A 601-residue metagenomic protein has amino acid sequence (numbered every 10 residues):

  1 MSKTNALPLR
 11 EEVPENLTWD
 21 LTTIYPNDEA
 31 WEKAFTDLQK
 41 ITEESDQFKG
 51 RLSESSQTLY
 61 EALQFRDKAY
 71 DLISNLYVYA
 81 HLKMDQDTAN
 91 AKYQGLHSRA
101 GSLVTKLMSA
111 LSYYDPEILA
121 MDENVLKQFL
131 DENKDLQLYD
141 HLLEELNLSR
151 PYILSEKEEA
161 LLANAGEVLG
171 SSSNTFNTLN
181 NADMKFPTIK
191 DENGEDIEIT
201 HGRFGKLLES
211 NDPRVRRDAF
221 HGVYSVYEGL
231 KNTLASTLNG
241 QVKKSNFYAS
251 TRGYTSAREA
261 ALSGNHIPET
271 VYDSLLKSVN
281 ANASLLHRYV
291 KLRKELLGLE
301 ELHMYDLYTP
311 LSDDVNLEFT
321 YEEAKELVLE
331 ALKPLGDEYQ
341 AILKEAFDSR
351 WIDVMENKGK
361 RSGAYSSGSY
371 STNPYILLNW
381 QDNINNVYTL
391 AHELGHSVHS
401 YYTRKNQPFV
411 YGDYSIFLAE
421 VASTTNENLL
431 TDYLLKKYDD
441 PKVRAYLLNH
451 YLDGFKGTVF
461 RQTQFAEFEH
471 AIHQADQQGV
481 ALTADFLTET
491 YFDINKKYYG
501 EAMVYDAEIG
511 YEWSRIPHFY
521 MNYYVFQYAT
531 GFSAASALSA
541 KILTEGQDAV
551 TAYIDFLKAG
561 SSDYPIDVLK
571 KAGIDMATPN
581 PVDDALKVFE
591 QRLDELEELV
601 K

Functional and structural regions predicted by a protein language model:
M1-D314, E598-K601: A well-structured
E12-E15, T22, Y114-M121, F129 (+10 more regions): C-terminal, non-catalytic "cap/extension" segments appended to globular domains
G253, Q381-Y401, S423, N428 (+2 more regions): Active-site recognition of the HExxH zinc-binding catalytic motif
L296-P334, Q340-A341, W351, Y375 (+5 more regions): Long, K/E/R/D-enriched contiguous segments that form extended
L311, E326, K405-Q474: Acidic/histidine-rich catalytic neighborhood
L317-F319, I352-T372: Catalytic zinc-binding patch centered on the HExxH motif and its immediate surroundings that defines zinc-dependent
L317-F319, S369-A391: Short pre-active-site segment immediately N-terminal to the catalytic Zn-binding motif
E330-A341, A364-S367, H396, S400-P408 (+1 more regions): Conserved helix-loop functional segments at active or binding sites
